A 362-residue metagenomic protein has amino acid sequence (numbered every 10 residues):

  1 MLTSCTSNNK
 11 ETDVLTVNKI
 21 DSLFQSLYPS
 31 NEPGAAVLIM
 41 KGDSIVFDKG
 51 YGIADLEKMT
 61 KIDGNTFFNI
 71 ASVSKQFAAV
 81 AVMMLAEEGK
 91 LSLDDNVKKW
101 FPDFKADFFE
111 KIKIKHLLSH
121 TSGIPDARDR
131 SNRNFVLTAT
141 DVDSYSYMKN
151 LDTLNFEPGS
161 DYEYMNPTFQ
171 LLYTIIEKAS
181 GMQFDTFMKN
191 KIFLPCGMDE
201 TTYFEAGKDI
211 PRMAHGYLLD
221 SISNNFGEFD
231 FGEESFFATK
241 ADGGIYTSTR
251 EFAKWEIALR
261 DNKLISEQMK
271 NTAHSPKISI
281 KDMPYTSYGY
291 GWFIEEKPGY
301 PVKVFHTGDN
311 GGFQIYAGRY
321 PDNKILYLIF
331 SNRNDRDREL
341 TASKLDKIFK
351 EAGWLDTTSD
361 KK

Functional and structural regions predicted by a protein language model:
T3-S4: C-terminal motif of bacterial Sec signal peptides marking the signal peptidase cleavage site
D13-F68, L151-D152, L355: Short, conserved catalytic-motif segment at the N-terminal edge
S26-A36, E57-H116, F156-M165, K240-G243 (+1 more regions): Short active-site loop at a secondary-structure junction that contains or immediately precedes the catalytic residue(s)
G52-L56, F236, N334-R336: A short acidic/small-residue loop/turn micro-motif
D55, E110-T307: Short, surface-exposed loop or secondary-structure junction motifs that flank catalytic or metal-binding residues
T286, R333-K362: Short, gly/Ser/Thr-rich active-site loops of penicillin-recognizing serine hydrolases
G311-I315: Short, surface-exposed coil-to-beta transition loops
Y316-R319, N323-R333: Short, well-ordered beta-strand elements
